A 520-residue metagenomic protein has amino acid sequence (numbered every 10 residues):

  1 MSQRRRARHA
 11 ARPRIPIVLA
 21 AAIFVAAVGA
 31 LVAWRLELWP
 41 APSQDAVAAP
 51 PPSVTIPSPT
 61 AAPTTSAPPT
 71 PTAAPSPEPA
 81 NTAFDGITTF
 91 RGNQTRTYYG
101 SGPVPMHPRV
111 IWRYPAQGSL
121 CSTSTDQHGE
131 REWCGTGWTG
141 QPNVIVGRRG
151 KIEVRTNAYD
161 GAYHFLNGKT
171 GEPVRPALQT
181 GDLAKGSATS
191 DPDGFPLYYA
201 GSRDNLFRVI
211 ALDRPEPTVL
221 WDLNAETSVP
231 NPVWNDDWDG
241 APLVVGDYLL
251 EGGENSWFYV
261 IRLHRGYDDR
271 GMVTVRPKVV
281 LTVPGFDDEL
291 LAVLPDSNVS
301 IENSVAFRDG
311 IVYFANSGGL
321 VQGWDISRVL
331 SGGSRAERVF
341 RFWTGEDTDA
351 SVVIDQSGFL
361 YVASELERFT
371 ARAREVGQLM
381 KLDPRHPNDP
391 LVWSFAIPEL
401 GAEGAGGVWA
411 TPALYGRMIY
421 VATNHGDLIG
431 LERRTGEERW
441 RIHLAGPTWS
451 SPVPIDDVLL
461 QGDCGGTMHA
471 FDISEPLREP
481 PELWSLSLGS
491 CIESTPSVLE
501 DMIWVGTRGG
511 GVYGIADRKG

Functional and structural regions predicted by a protein language model:
M1-P13: Terminal targeting segments of Actinobacterial cell-envelope proteins
R8-A11, R35, P52, S58 (+3 more regions): Residue-level detector of alpha-helical hydrophobic segments embedded in or interacting with membranes
R14-V18: Alpha-helical transmembrane segments of integral membrane proteins
L19-L31: Hydrophobic membrane-insertion alpha-helices, especially the h-region of bacterial N-terminal signal peptides
A30-L38: Juxtamembrane cytosolic interface motif at the C-terminal end of transmembrane helices
W39-P79: N-terminal low-complexity, Pro/Thr-rich disordered segments that flank secretion/membrane-targeting signals
P63, A67-D85, F90, T97-T136 (+2 more regions): Extracytoplasmic/lumenal domain signature
